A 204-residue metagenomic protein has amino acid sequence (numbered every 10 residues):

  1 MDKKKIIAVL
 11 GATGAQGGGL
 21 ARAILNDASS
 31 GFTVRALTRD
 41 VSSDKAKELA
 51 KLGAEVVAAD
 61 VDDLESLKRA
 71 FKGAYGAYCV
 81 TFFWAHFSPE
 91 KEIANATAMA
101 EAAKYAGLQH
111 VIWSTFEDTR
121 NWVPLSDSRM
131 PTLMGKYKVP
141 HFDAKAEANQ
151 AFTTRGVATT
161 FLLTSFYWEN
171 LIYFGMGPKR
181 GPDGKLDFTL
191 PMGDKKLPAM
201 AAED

Functional and structural regions predicted by a protein language model:
D2-E48, D62-K72, G76-I93, E101-I112 (+1 more regions): Oxidoreductase cofactor-interface core, primarily capturing Rossmann-like NAD(P)-dependent enzymes
G53-A54, T159: Short, conserved active-site loop motifs that form the nucleotide-linked donor/cofactor pocket
A59: Cofactor-binding loops of NAD(P)H-dependent oxidoreductases, dominated by short-chain dehydrogenase/reductases
